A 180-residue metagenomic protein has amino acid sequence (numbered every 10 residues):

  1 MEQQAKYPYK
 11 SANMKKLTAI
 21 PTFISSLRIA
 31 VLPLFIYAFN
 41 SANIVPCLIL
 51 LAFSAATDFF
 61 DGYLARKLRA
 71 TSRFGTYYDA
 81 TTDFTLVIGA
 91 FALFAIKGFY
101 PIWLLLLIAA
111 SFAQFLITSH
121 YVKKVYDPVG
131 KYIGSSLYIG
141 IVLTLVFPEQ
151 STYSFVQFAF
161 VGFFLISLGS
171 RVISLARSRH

Functional and structural regions predicted by a protein language model:
E2-S11, K15-T18, A80-H180: A feature for the membrane-embedded catalytic helix bundles of lipid/isoprenoid biosynthetic enzymes
F23-F74, A90-L93, L105-A113, Y153-I166: Membrane-embedded alpha-helical segments that form the functional core of polytopic membrane enzymes, especially those
